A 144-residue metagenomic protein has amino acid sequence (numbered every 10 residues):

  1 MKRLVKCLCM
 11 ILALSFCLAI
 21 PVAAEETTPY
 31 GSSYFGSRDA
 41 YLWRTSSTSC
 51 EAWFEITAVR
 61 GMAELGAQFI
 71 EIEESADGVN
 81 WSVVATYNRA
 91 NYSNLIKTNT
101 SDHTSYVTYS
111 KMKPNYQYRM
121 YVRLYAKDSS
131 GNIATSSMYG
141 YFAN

Functional and structural regions predicted by a protein language model:
K2-A24: Sec-dependent N-terminal signal peptides of Gram-positive bacterial secreted proteins and lipoproteins
I20-N144: Low-complexity, Ser/Thr/Pro-rich intrinsically disordered linker/stalk segments at domain junctions
